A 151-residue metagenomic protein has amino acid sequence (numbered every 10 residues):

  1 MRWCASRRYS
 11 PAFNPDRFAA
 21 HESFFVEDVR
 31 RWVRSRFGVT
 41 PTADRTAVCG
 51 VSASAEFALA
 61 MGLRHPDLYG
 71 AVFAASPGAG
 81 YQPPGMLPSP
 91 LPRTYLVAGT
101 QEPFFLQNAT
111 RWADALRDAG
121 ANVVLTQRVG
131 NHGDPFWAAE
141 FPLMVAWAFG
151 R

Functional and structural regions predicted by a protein language model:
M1-R151: Non-catalytic cap/lid and distal C-terminal segments of serine-dependent acyl enzymes
